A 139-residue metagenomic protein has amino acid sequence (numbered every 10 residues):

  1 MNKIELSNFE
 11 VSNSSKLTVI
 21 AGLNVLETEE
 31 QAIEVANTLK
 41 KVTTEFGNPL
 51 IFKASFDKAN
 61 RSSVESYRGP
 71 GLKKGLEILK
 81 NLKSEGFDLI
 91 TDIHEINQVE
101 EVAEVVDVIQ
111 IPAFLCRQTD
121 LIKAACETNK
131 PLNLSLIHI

Functional and structural regions predicted by a protein language model:
M1-V19: N-terminal amphipathic alpha-helix/helix-capping segment at the start of soluble metabolic enzymes
S7, A32-N48: Short amphipathic alpha-helices and their capping/turn segments at secondary-structure boundaries
S14-L17, F46-L50, E85-L89, V105-D107 (+1 more regions): Short, well-ordered coil/turn segments that N-cap beta-strands
L23-Q31, I51-P70: Glycine-rich, proline-tolerant flexible connector loops at the mouths of alpha/beta enzymes
F52, I137-I139: Conserved small/polar residues in nucleotide/adenosyl-binding loops
Y67-D88, A125, N129: Alpha-helix-loop-beta-strand connector modules within alpha/beta enzyme cores
F87-E95, D107-T119, P131-I137: Catalytic beta/alpha-barrel core
N97-A103: Catalytic cores of alpha/beta
